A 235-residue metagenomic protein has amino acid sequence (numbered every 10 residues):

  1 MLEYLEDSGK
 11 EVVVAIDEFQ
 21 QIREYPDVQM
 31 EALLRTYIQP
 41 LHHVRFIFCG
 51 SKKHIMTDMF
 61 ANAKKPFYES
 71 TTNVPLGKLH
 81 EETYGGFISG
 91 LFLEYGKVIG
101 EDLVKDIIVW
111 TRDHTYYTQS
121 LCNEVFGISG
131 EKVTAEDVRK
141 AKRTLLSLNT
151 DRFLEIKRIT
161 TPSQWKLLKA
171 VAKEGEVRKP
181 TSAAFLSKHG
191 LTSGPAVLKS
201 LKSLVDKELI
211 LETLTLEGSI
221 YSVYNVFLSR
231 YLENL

Functional and structural regions predicted by a protein language model:
M1-K52, A61: Conserved Walker B catalytic segment
L33, E124, S203, K207: Alpha-helical DNA-recognition elements
D58-V109, G130-K132: Helix-loop-helix "sensor" segment of P-loop NTPases
D113, Q119-T192: Winged-helix-like regulatory helical subdomains adjacent to P-loop NTPase cores
H114, N225: Short, conserved phosphate/pyrophosphate- and ester-handling motifs at nucleotide-, phospho-/glycolipid
H189-K207: Short amphipathic alpha-helical interaction segments
V205-T215: A short, conserved structural fragment
S219, V226-L235: Short, amphipathic alpha-helical interaction segments positioned at domain boundaries
